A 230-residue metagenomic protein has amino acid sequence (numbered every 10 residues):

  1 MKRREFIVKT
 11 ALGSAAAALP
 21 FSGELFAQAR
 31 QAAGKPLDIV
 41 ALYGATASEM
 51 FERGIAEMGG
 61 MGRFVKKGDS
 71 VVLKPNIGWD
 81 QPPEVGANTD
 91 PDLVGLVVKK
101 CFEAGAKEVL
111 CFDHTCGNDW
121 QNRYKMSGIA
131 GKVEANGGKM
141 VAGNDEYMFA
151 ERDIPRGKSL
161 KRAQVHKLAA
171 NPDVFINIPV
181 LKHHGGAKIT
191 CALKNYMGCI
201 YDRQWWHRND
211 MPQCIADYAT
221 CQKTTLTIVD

Functional and structural regions predicted by a protein language model:
M1-D230: N-terminal and secondary-structure boundary signal
